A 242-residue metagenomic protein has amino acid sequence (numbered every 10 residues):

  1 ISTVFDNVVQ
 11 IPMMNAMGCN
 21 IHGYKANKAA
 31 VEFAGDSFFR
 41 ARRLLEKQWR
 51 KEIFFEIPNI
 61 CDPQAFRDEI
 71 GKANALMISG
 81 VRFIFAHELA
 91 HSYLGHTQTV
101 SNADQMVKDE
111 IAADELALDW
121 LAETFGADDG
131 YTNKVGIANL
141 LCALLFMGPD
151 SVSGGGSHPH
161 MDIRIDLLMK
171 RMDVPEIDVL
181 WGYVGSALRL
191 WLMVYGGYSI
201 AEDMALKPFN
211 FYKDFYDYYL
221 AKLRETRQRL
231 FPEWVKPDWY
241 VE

Functional and structural regions predicted by a protein language model:
I1-R82, L89, Y93-Q98, N102: Peri-catalytic and regulatory segments of divalent metal-dependent proteins
G71-F83, V107, Y131-C142: Alpha-helical scaffolds flanking conserved acidic
H96-Q105, T124-D129: Inter-helical turn/loop segments and adjacent helix faces that build the functional surface of alpha-helical bundle
M106-T124: An active-site-proximal "capping" alpha-helix that borders the catalytic cofactor pocket
A122-E242: Long, well-structured alpha-helical subdomains associated with metal-dependent extracellular/ecto-lumenal hydrolases
